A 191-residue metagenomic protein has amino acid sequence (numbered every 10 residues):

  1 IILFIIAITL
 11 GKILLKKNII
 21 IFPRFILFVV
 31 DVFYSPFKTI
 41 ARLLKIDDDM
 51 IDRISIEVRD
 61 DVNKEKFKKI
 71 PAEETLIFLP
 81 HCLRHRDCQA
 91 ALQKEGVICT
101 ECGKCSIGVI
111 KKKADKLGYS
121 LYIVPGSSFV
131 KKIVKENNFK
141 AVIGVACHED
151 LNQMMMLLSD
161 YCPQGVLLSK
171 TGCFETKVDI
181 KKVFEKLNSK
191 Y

Functional and structural regions predicted by a protein language model:
I1-I107: N-terminal, charge-rich interaction modules
I2-K16, V97-A141, S159, V166-C173: Metallocofactor- and cofactor-centric catalytic cores in central/energy metabolism, strongly enriched
C82-L83, C147-E149: Short glycine-rich anion-binding loops that position phosphate/pyrophosphate groups of nucleotides and phosphorylated
F129, E149-D150: Short alpha-helical
E149, D160-P163: C-terminal transmembrane helix pair
M155-L157: Feature captures the catalytic cores and cofactor-binding loops of soluble hydro-lyases/lyases that act on carboxylate
Q164-Y191: Ser/Thr/Gly-rich flexible loops in soluble cytosolic domains mediating phosphotransfer, phosphorylation
